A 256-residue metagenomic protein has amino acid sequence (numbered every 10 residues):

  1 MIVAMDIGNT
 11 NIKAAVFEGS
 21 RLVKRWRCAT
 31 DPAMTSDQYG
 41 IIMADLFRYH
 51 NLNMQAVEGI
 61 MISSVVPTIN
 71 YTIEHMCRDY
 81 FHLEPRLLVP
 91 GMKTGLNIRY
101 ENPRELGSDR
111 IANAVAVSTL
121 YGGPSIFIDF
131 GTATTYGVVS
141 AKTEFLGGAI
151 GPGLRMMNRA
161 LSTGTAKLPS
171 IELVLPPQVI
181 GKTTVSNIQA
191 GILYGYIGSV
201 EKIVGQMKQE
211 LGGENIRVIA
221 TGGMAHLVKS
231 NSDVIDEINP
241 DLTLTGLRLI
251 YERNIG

Functional and structural regions predicted by a protein language model:
I2-A4, N158-G256: ATP-binding/phosphotransfer module of carbohydrate and carboxylate kinases, centering on a glycine-rich
I2-D45, K142-P169, V174-L175: Short glycine-rich, Thr/Ser-proximal phosphate-binding strand/loop in the N-terminal lobe of ATP-dependent enzymes
I2-D6, M61, S125-D129, I219: Short glycine-aspartate micro-motif
A14, I62, G131, L161 (+1 more regions): Residue-level signal for inorganic ion chemistry
F17, G137-S140, K229: Short beta-strand-to-turn element immediately C-terminal to the catalytic PLP-Schiff-base lysine in fold type I
M43-G59, V204-I216: Phosphate/pyrophosphate-binding loops at sites that engage ATP/ADP/AMP, CoA/4′-phosphopantetheine, polyphosphate
F47-L52, V57-R78: Phosphate-bearing ligand-interacting subdomains that bind or position ATP/ADP/UDP/GDP/NAD(P) or nucleotide-linked
H75, L83-R86, M92, L96-G164 (+1 more regions): Phosphate-binding/catalytic loop of phosphoryl-transfer enzymes
